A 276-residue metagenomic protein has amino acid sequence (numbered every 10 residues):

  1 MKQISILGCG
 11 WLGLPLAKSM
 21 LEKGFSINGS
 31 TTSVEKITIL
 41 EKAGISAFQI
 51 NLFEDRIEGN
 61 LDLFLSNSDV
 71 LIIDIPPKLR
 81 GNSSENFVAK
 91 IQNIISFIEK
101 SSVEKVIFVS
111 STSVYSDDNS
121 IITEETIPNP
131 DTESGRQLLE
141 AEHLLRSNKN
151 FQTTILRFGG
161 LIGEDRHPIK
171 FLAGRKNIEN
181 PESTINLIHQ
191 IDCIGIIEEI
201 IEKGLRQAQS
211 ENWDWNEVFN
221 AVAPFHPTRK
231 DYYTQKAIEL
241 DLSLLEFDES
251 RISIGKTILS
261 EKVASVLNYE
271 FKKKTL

Functional and structural regions predicted by a protein language model:
G13-L14: N-terminal Rossmann-fold NAD(P) dinucleotide-binding loop
S46, I50-E54, S243-L276: C-terminal amphipathic/interface module of NAD(P)-dependent oxidoreductases and related NAD-binding regulators
S66-I107: NAD(P)-cofactor binding segment of oxidoreductase domains
N93-D131: Conserved Rossmann-fold NAD(P)-dependent oxidoreductase catalytic core, especially the SDR/UDP-sugar
L139, I162-R175, E199-F219: Glycine/proline-rich active-site loop of Rossmann-fold NAD(P)-dependent oxidoreductases
E140-E164: Conserved beta-loop-beta element that borders a ligand/cofactor-binding pocket
F158, H167-K170, I178-G204: Substrate-positioning beta->alpha
I196, K203-S260: Mid/C-terminal beta-alpha module of Rossmann-like enzyme folds, strongest in SDR-family dehydrogenases/epimerases
